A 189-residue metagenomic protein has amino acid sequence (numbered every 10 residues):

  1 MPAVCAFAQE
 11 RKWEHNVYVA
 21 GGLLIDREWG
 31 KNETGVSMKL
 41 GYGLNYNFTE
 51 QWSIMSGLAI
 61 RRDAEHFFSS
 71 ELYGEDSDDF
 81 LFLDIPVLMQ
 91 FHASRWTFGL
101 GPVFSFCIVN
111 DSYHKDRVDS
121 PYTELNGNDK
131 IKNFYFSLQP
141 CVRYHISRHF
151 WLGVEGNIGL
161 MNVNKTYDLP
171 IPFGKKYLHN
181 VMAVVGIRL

Functional and structural regions predicted by a protein language model:
M1-A8: Hydrophobic h-region of N-terminal signal peptides that target proteins for export in Gram-negative bacteria
A8-N47, I54, G186-R188: Short glycine/proline- and aromatic-enriched beta-strand/turn motifs that initiate or cap beta-hairpins
R11-W13, N32-M38, D79-L83, S94 (+2 more regions): Residues that define the transmembrane beta-barrel architecture of outer-membrane proteins
G21-R27, I60-A64, A93-R95, F104-N110 (+2 more regions): Transmembrane beta-strands of outer-membrane beta-barrel pores
R27-K31, R62-L81, I108-F134, N162-K176: Flexible, solvent-exposed loop segments that connect beta-strands
L40-Y42, I85-V87, F98, P140-V142 (+1 more regions): Membrane-embedded beta-strands of outer-membrane beta-barrel proteins, especially the hydrophobic/small aromatic
Q51-I54, R95-F98, R148-L152: Repeated loop/turn-to-beta-strand initiation elements of outer-membrane beta-barrel proteins
Y144, R148-F150, K175-L189: Outer-membrane beta-barrel "beta-signal"
